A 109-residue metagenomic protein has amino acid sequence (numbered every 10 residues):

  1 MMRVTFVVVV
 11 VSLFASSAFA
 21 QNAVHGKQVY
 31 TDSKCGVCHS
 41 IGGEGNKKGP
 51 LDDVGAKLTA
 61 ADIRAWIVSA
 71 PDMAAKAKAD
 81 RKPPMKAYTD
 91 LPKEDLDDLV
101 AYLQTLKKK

Functional and structural regions predicted by a protein language model:
M1-M2: N-terminal secretory signal peptides that target proteins for export/translocation
T5-S16: Bacterial N-terminal signal peptides
F14-T31, T59: Electrostatic cytochrome c docking/interface patches
T31, S40, V68-D72, Q104-K108: Residues at helix-coil transition
S33-I41, I63, L99, L103: The canonical Cys-X-X-Cys-His
E44, A60: Functionally critical, cavity-lining and gating residues within the transmembrane helices of 12-TM secondary
N46-G55, S69-D98, L106: Axial heme c-ligation environment in periplasmic c-type cytochrome domains
